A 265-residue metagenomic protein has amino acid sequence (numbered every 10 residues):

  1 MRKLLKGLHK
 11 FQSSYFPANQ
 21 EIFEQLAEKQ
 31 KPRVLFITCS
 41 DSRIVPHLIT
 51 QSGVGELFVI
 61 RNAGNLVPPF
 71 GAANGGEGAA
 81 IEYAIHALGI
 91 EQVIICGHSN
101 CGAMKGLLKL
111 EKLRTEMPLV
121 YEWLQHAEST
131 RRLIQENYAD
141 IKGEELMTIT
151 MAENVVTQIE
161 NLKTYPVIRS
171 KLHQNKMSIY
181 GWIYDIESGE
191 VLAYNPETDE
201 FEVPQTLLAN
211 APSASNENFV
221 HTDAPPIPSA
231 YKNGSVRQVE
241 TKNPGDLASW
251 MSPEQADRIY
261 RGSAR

Functional and structural regions predicted by a protein language model:
M1-P32, N65-A79, Y83-E91, G102-R265: Divalent-metal-activated hydrolytic enzyme cores
A27-V45: N-terminal low-complexity or amphipathic/hydrophobic leaders
I37-C39, R61, C96-H98, Y180-D185: Short beta-strand segments
D41-R43, H98-A103: Gly/Ser/Thr-rich loops at beta-strand to alpha-helix junctions that form or flank small-molecule/cofactor-binding
R43-A63: Catalytic core of membrane glycerolipid acyltransferases/transacylases, capturing the structured, soluble-facing
